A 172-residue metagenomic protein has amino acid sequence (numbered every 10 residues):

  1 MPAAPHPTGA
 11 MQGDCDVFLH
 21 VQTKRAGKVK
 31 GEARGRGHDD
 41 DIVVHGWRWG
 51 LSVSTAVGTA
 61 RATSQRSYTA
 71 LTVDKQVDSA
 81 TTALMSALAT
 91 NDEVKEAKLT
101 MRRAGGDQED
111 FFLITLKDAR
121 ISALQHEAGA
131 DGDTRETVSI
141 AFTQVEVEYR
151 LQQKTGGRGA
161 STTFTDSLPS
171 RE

Functional and structural regions predicted by a protein language model:
P2-E172: Glycine-rich, low-complexity intrinsically disordered segments
